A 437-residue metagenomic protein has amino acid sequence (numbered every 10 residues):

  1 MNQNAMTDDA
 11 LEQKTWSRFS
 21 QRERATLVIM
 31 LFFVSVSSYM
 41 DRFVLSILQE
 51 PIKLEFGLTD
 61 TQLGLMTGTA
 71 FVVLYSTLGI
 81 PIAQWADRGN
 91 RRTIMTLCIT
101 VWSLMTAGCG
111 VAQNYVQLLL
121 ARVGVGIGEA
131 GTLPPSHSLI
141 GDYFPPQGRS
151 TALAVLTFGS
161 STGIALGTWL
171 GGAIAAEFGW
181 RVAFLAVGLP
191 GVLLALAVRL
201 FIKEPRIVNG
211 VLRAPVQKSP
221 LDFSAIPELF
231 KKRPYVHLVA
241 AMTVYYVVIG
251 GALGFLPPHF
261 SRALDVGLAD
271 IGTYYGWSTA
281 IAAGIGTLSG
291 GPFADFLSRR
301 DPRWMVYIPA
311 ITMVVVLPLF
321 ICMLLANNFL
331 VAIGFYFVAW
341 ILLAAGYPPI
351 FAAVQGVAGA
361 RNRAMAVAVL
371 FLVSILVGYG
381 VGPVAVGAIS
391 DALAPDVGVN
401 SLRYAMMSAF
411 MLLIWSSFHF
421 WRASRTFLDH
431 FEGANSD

Functional and structural regions predicted by a protein language model:
L45-S46, R233-G290, L343-F351, Y379-V386: Extracytoplasmic gate region of multi-pass secondary transporters
L48-T77: Extracellular/periplasmic helix-loop-helix junction of adjacent transmembrane segments in MFS-like secondary
G57, N90, V111-Q117, G128 (+2 more regions): Helix-breaking motifs and short loop linkers at transmembrane-helix boundaries and internal kinks in secondary membrane
T77-V116: Conserved MFS/SLC helix-loop-helix module at the cytosolic interface between two early adjacent transmembrane helices
A121-T162: Cytoplasmic helix-loop-helix junction between adjacent transmembrane helices in 12-TM secondary transporters
L156-L200, E204: Helix-loop-helix hairpin linking two adjacent transmembrane segments in secondary transporters
A195-F201, L319-A326, M407-D437: Multi-pass alpha-helical transporter architecture, strongest for 12-TM Major Facilitator/SLC carriers used
R199-S224, H430-D437: Flexible cytoplasmic inter-helical loops of multi-pass small-molecule transporters
